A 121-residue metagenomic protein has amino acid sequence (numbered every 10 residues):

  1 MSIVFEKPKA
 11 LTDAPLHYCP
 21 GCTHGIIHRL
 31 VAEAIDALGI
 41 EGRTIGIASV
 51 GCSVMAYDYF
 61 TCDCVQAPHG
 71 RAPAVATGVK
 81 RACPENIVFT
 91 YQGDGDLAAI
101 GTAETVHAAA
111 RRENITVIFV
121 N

Functional and structural regions predicted by a protein language model:
I3, P8-P68: Active-site diphosphate/adenylate-binding microenvironment
C52-N121: Thiamine diphosphate
